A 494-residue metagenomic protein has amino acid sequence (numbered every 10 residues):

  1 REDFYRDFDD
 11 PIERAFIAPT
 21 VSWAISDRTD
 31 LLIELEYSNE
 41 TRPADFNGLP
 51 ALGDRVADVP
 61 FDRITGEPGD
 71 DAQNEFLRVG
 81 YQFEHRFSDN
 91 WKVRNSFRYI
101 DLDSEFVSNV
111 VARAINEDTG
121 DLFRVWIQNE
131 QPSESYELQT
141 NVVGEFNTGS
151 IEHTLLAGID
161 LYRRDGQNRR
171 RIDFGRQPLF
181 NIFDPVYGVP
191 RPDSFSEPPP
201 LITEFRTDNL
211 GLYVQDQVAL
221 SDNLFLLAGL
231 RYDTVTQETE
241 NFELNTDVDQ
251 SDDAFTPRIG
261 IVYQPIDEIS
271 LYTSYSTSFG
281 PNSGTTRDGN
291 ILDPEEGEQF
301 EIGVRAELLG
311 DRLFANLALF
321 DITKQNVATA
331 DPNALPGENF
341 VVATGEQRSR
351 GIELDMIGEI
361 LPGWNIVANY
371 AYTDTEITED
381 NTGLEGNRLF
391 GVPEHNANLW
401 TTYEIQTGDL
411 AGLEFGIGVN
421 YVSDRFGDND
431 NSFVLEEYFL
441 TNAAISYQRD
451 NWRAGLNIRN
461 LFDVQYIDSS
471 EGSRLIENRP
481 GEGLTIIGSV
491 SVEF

Functional and structural regions predicted by a protein language model:
R1-D45, D71-Q82: Transmembrane beta-barrel wall of Gram-negative outer-membrane proteins
S22-S26, S133, E152-L156, D160-R164 (+2 more regions): Structural signature of Gram-negative outer-membrane beta-barrels, strongest in the C-terminal barrel of TonB-dependent
R28-L31, N90-V93, S150, N223-L226 (+6 more regions): Repeated loop/turn-to-beta-strand initiation elements of outer-membrane beta-barrel proteins
P50-R63, A114-L122, R169-L201, V248 (+3 more regions): Surface-exposed loop/turn segments flanking beta-strands in extracellular/periplasmic regions
V79-L102, R124-E240: Face-selective signature of the C-terminal outer-membrane beta-barrel domain
Q82-R98, L102-V110, Q264, L271 (+3 more regions): Membrane-embedded beta-barrel scaffold of Gram-negative outer-membrane proteins
D321, V342-N429, S489-E493: Gram-negative outer-membrane beta-barrel transporters
T323, L361, N420-D428, S446-F494: C-terminal beta-signal and adjacent terminal beta-strands/loops of Gram-negative outer-membrane beta-barrel proteins
